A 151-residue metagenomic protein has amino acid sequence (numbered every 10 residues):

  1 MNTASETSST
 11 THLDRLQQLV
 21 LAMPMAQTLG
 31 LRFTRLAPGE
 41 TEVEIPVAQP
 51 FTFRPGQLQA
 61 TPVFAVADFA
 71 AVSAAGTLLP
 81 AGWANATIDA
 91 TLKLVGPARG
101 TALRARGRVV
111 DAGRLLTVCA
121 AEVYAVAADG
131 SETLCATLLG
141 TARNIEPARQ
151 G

Functional and structural regions predicted by a protein language model:
M1-E44, P50: Non-catalytic linker/capping segments at the edges of enzyme domains
N2-T10, A81, P97-G151: HotDog/MaoC-like acyl-thioester-processing domains
A26-L29, A74-G76, R149: A short, acidic/glycine-rich surface segment
Q27-L29, G39-T41, A60, A84-A90 (+3 more regions): A generic structural signal for short beta-strands and their flanking turns/coil linkers
I45-V47, L94, N144: Hydrophobic residues in beta-strands and at strand termini
P46-V72: Hot-dog-fold acyl-thioester-processing enzymes
P55, S73-R104, V109: Hydrophobic beta-strand-centered segment that forms part of the acyl-chain substrate-binding groove
